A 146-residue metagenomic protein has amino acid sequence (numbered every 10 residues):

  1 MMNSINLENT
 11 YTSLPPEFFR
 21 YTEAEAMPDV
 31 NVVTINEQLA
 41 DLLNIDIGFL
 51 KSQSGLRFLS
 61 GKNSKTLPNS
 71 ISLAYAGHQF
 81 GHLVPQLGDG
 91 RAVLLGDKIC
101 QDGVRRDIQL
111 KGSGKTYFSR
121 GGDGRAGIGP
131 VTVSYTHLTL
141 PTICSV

Functional and structural regions predicted by a protein language model:
M1-Y135: Nucleotide/phosphate-binding site architecture used for ATP/NTP-dependent chemistry
T136-T142: Conserved small/polar residues in nucleotide/adenosyl-binding loops
